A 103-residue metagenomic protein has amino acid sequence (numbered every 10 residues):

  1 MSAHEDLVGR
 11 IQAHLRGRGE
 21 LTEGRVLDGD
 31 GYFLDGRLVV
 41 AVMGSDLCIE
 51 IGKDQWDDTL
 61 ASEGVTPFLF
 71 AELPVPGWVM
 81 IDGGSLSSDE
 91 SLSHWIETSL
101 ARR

Functional and structural regions predicted by a protein language model:
M1-R103: Charge-dense, helix-prone N-terminal extensions
